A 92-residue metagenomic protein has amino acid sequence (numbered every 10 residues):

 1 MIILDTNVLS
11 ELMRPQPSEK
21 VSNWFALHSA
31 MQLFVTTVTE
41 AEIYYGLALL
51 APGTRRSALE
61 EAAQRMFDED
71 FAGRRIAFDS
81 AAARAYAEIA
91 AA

Functional and structural regions predicted by a protein language model:
M1-T39, L47-R65: Short, well-structured N-terminal submotif of metal-dependent ribonuclease cores
Y45-A51, E69-A92: Active-site neighborhoods of divalent-metal-dependent phosphate/nucleic-acid chemistry enzymes
